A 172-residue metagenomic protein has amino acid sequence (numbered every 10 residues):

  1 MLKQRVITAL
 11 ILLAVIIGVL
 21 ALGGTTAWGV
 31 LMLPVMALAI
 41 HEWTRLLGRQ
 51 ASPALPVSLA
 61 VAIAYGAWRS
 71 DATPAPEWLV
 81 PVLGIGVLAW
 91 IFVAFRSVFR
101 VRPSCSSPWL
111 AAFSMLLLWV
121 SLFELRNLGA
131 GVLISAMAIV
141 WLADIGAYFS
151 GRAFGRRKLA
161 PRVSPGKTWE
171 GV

Functional and structural regions predicted by a protein language model:
M1-T168, V172: Membrane-embedded alpha-helical bundles of polytopic integral membrane proteins
